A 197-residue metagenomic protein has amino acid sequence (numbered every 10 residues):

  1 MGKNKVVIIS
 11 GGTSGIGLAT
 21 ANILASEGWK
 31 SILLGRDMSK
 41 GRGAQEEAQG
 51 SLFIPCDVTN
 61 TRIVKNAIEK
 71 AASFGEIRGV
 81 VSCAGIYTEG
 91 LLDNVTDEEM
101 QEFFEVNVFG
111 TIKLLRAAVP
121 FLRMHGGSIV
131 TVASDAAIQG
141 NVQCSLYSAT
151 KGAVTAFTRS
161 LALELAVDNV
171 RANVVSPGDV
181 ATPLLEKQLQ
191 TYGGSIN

Functional and structural regions predicted by a protein language model:
T13-S14: Conserved glycine-rich cofactor-binding loop
C83-T88: Conserved NAD(P)H cofactor-binding loop of Rossmann-fold oxidoreductase domains
L91-L92, E99-F104: Substrate-binding pocket helix/loop in short-chain dehydrogenase/reductase
D93, Q139-S145, V167-D168: Active-site loop immediately N-terminal to the catalytic Tyr-X3-Lys motif of short-chain dehydrogenase/reductase
L115, T150, T158: Active-site helix of classical SDR
P120, L163-V167: Alpha-helical segment proximal to the catalytic Tyr-Lys
S134: Residue(s) in the substrate-gating loop at a strand-loop-helix junction that position the organic substrate next
